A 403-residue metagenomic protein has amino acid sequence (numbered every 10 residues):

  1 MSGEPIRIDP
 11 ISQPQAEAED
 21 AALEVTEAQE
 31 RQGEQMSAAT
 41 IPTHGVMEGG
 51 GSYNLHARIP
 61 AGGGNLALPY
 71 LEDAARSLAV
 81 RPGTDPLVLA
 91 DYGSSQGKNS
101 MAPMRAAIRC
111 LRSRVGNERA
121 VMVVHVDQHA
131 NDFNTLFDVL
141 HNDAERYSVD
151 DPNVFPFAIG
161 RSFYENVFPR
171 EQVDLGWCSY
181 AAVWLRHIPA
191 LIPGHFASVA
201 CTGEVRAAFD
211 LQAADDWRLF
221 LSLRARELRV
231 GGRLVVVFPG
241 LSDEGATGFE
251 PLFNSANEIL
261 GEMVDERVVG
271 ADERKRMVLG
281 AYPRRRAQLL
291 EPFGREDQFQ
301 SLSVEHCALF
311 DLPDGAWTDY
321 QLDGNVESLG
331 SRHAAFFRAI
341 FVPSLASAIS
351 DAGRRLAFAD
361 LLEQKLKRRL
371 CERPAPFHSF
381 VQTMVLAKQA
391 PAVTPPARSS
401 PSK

Functional and structural regions predicted by a protein language model:
S2-P14, A18-P156, G160-E171, W184-C201 (+2 more regions): N-terminal charged/capping segments associated with class I S-adenosyl-L-methionine
L66, Q212-D216, A281-R285: Soluble or luminal CAZymes and related metallo-dependent hydrolases
E171, D216-L223, E227, P292: Short, conserved SAM-binding segment of the class I
E171-Y180, V235, F380: Short SAM/SAH-binding signature in class I
C178-L219, F238-K275: Mobile active-site "lid"/loop adjacent to the S-adenosyl-L-methionine
V230-S350: Substrate-binding/catalytic lobe of Class I Rossmann-like enzymes that use SAM or dcSAM, i.e., the mid-to-C-terminal
S379-P401: Core SAM-dependent methyltransferase catalytic element
